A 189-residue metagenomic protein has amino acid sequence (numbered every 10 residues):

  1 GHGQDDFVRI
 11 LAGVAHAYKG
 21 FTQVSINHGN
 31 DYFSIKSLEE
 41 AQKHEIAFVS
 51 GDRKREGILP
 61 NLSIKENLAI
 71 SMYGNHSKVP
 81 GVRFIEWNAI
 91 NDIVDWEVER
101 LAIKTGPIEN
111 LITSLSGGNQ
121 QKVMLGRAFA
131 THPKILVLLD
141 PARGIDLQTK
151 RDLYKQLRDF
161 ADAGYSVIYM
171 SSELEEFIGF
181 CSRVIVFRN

Functional and structural regions predicted by a protein language model:
V8-L115: Conserved P-loop NTPase catalytic core
L125: Hydrophobic anchor residue at the start of the ABC signature
A130-K134: A short, proline-enriched helix->beta-strand linker immediately N-terminal to the Walker B motif in ABC-type P-loop
L139, D146: ABC-family nucleotide-binding domains
R151-A163: Helical segment within the ABC ATPase nucleotide-binding domain
S171-S172: H-loop/switch region of ABC-family ATPase nucleotide-binding domains
F177-G179: A short, surface-exposed alpha-helical micro-motif characterized by mixed small hydrophobic and charged/polar residues
R183: Short, glycine/charged-rich "phosphate-handling" switch motifs in NTP-dependent and phosphotransfer domains
